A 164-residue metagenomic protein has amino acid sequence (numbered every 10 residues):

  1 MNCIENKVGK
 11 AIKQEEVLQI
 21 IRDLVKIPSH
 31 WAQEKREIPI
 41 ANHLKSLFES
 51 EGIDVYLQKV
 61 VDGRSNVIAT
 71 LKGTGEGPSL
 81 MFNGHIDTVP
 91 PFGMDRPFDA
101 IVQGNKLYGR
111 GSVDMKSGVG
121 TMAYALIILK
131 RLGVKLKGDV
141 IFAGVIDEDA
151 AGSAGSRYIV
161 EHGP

Functional and structural regions predicted by a protein language model:
N2-M81, T88-P91: N-terminal helical capping/dimerization or prosegment-like subdomains of hydrolases acting on amide or phosphate bonds
I12, R36, S117, D147-E148: Residues that cap or flank secondary-structure elements
R22, K45, G120-I127, R157-V160: Predominant activation on well-ordered alpha-helical scaffold segments within soluble catalytic domains
K26, S50, R131, K135 (+1 more regions): Secondary-structure boundary motif
K35, P39, G120, A154-G155: Generic recognition of short, well-ordered alpha-helical segments
Q58, R110, A143-V145: Structural motif
G77-I141: Active-site metal-coordination/substrate-binding segment of hydrolases, especially metallo-dependent peptidases
K137-P164: Histidine/acidic-residue-rich, glycine-tolerant segments that coordinate divalent metal ions
